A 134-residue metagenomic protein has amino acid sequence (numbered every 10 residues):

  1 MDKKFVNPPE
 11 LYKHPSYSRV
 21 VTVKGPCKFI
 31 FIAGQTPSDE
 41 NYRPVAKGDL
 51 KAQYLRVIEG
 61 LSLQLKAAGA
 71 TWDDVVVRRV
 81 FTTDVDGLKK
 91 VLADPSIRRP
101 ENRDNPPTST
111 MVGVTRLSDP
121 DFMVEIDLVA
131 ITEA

Functional and structural regions predicted by a protein language model:
M1-E59, L63-V76, T82-A134: N-terminal presequence-like segments and the immediate start of the first folded domain
